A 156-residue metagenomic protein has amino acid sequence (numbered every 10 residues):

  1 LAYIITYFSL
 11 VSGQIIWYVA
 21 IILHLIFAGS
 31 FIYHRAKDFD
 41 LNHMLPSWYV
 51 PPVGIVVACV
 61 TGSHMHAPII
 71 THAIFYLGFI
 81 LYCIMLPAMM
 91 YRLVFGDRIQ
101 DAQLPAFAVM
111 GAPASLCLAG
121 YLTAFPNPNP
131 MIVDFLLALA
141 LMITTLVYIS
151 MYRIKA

Functional and structural regions predicted by a protein language model:
A2-G78: Membrane-interface helix-loop-helix junctions at boundaries between adjacent transmembrane segments
A20-K37, V56, F79-L93, A112-L116 (+1 more regions): Hydrophobic, membrane-facing alpha-helical anchors
Y33-G54, T71-I74, M90-S115, I154-A156: Cytoplasm-facing juxtamembrane segments at the starts of transmembrane helices in multi-pass membrane proteins
L77-L139: Aromatic-anchored, glycine/proline-accented short structural segments that stabilize local strand-turns or short
P130-A156: Extended, compositionally biased non-globular segments
